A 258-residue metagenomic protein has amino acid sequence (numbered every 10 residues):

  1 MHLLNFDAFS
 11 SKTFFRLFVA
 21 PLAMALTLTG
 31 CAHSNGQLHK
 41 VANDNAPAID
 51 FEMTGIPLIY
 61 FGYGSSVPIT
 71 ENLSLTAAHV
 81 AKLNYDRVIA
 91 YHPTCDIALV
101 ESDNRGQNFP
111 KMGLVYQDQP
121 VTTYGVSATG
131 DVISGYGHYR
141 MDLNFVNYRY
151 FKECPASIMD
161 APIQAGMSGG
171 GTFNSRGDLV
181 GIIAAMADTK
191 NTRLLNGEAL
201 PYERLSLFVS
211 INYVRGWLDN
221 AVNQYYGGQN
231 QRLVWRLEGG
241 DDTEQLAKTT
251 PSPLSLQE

Functional and structural regions predicted by a protein language model:
H2-V19: Bacterial N-terminal signal peptides that target proteins for export
L28-G30: C-terminal motif of bacterial Sec signal peptides marking the signal peptidase cleavage site
S34-K40, R105-N108, A184-E258: C-terminal cap/linker of serine protease catalytic domains
N45-A77, A81-Y91: A conserved glycine-rich beta-strand in the N-terminal activation segment of trypsin-fold
F61-Y63, I69-E71, L83, P93-I97 (+3 more regions): Extracytoplasmic
S66, N72, T76, V100 (+6 more regions): Terminal peptide-recognition signature
K82-F109: Mid-chain, structured segments of secreted extracytoplasmic proteins
Q107-S168, I183-L195: Flexible, gly/ser-rich surface segments that form the specificity/activation loops bordering the active-site cleft
